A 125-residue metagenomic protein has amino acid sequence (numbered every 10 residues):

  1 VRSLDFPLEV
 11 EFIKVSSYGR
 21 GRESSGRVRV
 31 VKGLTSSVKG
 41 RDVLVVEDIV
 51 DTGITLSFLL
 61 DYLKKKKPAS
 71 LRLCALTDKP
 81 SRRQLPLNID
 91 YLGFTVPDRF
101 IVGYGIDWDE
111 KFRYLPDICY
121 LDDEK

Functional and structural regions predicted by a protein language model:
V1-K125: PRPP-associated nucleotide enzymes
